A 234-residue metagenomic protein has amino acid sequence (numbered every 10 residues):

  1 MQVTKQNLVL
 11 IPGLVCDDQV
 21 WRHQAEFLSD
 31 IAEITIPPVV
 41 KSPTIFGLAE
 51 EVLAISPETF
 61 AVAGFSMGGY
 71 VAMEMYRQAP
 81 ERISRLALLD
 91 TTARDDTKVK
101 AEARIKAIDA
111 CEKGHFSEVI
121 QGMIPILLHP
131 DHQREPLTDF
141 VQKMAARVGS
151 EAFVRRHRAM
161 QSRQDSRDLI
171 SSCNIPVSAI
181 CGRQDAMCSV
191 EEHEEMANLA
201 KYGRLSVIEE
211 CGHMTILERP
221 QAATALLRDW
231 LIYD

Functional and structural regions predicted by a protein language model:
P12-L14, G64-G69, G182: Conserved alpha/beta-hydrolase "nucleophile elbow" surrounding the catalytic nucleophile
L14-A63, E74, A79, A225: Active-site loop/oxyanion-hole signature of alpha/beta-hydrolase fold enzymes
I45, R77-Q78, R82-Q121, P125: Flexible "cap/lid" loop of the alpha/beta hydrolase fold
D96-V99, G114-S172: Conserved alpha/beta-hydrolase catalytic His-Asp/Glu region
C173, A179-C181, D185: Short beta-strand/loop motif that positions the catalytic acidic residue of the alpha/beta-hydrolase fold
I175, S189-N198: Short alpha-helix in the alpha/beta-hydrolase fold that links the catalytic acid
E194-H213: Catalytic histidine neighborhood in serine/cysteine hydrolases with alpha/beta-hydrolase-type architecture
C211-T224: Catalytic histidine-centered segment of alpha/beta-hydrolase-like enzymes
